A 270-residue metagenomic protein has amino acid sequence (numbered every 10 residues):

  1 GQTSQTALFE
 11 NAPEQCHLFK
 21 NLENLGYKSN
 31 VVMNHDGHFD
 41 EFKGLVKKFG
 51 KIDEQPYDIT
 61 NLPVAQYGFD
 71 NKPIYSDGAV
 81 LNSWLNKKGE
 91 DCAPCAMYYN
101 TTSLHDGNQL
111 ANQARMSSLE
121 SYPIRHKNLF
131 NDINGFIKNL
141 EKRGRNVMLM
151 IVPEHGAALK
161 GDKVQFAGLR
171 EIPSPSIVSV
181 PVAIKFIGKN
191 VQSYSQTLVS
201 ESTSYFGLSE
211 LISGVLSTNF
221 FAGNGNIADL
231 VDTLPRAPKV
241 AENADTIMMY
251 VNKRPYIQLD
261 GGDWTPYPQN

Functional and structural regions predicted by a protein language model:
G1-N112, Y205, E210-L216, G223-A228: Active-site-proximal alpha/beta segments of enzymes that process anionic O-linked groups
F9-C16, S117-K127, R170-V178, N190-I212 (+1 more regions): A short beta-strand-to-alpha-helix junction
K20, G37-E41, K138-R143, F186-N270: Membrane-interface soluble catalytic domains
L22, P94-T102, H126, I133 (+4 more regions): Beta-strand elements within well-structured catalytic alpha/beta cores of enzymes that handle phosphate/sulfate esters
L22-N24, G89-C92, K142-G144, S174-I177 (+2 more regions): Extracellular/periplasmic catalytic domains that process cell-envelope and extracellular macromolecules
Y75-C92, A111-V152, K160: A long, amphipathic alpha-helix that forms part of the scaffold/cap immediately adjacent to metal-dependent active
S103, V180, A244-T246: Active-site neighborhoods of enzymes that stabilize oxyanions during catalysis
N146, V152-N190: Histidine-centered active-site microenvironments of extracellular/periplasmic hydrolases and transferases
